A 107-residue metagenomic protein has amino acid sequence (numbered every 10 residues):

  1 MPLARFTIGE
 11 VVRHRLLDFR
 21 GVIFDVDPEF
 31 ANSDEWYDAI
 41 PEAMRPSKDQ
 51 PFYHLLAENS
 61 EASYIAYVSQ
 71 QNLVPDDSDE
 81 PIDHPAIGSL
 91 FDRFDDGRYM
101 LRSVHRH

Functional and structural regions predicted by a protein language model:
M1-R15: Short coil-to-beta transition motif at edge beta-strands of beta-rich domains
M1-R5, P41-S47: Short linear motifs in intrinsically disordered
I8, L17-F19, P51: Residues that flank catalytic or metal-binding motifs in active/ligand-binding sites
F19-V26: Short beta-strand-centered aromatic/proline hotspots
V26-N32: Short, conserved beta-turn/loop elements at beta-strand boundaries and strand-helix junctions
S33-P41: Short, surface-exposed loop/helix-turn segments at secondary-structure junctions that function as lids/hinges flanking
M44-H107: Intrinsically disordered, low-complexity, charged/polar segments
